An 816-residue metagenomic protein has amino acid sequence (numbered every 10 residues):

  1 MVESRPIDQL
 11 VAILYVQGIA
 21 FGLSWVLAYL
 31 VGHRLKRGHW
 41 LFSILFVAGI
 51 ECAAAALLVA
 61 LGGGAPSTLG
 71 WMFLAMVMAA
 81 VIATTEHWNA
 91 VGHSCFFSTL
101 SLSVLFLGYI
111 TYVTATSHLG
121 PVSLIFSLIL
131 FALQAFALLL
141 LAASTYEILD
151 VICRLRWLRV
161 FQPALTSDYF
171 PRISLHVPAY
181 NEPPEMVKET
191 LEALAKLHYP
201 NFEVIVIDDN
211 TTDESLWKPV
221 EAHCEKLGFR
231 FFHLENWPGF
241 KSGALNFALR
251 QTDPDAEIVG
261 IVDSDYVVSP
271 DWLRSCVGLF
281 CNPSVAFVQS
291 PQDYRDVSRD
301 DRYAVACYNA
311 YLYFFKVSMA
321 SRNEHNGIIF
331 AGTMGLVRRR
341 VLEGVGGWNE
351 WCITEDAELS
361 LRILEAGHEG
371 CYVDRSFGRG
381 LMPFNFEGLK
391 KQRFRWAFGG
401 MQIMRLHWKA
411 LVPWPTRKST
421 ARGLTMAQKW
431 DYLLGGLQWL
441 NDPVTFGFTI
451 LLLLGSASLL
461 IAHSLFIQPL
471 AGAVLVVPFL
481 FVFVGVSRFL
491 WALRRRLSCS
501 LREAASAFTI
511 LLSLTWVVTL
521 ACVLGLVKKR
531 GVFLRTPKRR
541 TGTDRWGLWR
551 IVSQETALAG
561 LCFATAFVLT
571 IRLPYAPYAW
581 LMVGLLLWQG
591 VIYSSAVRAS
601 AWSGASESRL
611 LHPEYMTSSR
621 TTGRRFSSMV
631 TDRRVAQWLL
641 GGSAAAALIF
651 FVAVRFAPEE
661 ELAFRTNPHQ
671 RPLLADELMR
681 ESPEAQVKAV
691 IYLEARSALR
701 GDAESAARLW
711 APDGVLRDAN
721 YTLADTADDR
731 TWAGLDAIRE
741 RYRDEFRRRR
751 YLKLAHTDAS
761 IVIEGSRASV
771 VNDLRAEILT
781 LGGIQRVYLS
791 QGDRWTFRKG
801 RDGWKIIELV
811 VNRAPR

Functional and structural regions predicted by a protein language model:
A28-K36, L57-L58, T85, F96-L130 (+5 more regions): Membrane-embedded multi-pass helical conduit in multi-pass membrane proteins, especially envelope-biosynthetic
V91-S101, F106-E189: N-proximal low-complexity "stem/linker" segments adjacent to membrane-targeting elements
L191-N201: Short, acidic, metal-binding catalytic loop of nucleotide-sugar glycosyltransferases
P200, D208-K218, N236-P238: A conserved acidic beta->alpha catalytic loop
C224-L227, F232-E257, P270-I353, E358 (+2 more regions): Long helical/loop segments within the catalytic core of UDP-sugar-dependent glycosyltransferases, especially the large
V654-P712: Short, low-complexity N-terminal intrinsically disordered segments enriched in polar/charged residues
E659-D676, S769, Y788-R816: Short beta-strand edge/turn micro-motifs at domain boundaries
L678-E681, A685, A703, A707-E764 (+1 more regions): A solvent-exposed, acidic/Ser-Thr-rich amphipathic alpha-helical stretch
